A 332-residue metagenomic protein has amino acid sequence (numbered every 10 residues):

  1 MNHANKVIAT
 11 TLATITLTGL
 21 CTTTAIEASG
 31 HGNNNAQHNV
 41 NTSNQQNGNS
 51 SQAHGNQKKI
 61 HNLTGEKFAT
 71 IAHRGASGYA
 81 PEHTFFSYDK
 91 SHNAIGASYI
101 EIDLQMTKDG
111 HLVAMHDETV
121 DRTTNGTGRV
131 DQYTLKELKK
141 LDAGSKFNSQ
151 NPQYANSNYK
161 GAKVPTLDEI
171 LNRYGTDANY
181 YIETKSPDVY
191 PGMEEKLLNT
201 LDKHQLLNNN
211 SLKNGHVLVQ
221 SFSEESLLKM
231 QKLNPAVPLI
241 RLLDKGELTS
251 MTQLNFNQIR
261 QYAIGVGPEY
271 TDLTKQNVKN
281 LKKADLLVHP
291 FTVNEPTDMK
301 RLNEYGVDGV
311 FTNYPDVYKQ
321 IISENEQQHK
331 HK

Functional and structural regions predicted by a protein language model:
H3-L12, L17-N34, H38-N47, Q52-K332: Phosphate-group recognition and catalysis centered on beta-loop-alpha active-site segments
